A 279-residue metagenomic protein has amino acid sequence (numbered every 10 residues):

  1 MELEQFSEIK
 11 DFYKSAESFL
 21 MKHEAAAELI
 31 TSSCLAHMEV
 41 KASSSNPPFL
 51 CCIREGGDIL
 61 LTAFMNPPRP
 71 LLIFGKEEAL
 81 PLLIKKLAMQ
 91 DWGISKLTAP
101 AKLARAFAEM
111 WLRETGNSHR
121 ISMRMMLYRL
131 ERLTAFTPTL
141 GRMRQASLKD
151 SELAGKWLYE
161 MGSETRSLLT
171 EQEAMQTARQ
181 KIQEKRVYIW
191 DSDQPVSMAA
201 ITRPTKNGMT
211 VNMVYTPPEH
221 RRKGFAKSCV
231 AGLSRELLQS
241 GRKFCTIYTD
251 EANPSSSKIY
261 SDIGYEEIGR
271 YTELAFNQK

Functional and structural regions predicted by a protein language model:
M1-I30, L133-L168: Short amphipathic alpha-helix that is part of the acyltransferase structural core
E4-E8, S18, E24, S32-Q90 (+2 more regions): Conserved donor-binding loop and adjoining core beta-sheet/short helix segment in diverse acyl/aminoacyl transferases
L35-M38, M65-P67, R166, T170-Y215: A conserved beta-strand-loop-helix scaffold within acyl/acetyltransferase catalytic domains
G57-D58, F64-L140, L274: Acyl-donor-binding surface of acyltransferase catalytic domains
E77-K86, N212-T216, R222-Q239, K258-D262: Conserved acetyl-CoA-binding loop-helix of GNAT-fold acetyltransferases
W92-A101, L237-T249: Conserved GNAT acetyl-CoA-binding A-motif
T98-A104, I247-S257, L274-K279: Conserved beta-strand-loop-alpha-helix junction that forms the acyl-donor binding cleft
L103-I121, K227, A252-G269: Conserved active-site alpha-helix within GNAT-family acetyltransferase domains
